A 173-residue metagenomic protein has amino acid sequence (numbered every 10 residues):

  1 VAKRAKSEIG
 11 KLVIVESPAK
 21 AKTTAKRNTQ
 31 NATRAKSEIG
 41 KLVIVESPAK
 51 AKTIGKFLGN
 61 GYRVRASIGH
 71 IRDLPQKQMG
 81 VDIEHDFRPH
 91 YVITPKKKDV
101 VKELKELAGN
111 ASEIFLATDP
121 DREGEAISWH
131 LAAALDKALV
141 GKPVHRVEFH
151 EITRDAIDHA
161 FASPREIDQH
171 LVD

Functional and structural regions predicted by a protein language model:
V1-D173: Toprim catalytic domain recognition across nucleic-acid enzymes
